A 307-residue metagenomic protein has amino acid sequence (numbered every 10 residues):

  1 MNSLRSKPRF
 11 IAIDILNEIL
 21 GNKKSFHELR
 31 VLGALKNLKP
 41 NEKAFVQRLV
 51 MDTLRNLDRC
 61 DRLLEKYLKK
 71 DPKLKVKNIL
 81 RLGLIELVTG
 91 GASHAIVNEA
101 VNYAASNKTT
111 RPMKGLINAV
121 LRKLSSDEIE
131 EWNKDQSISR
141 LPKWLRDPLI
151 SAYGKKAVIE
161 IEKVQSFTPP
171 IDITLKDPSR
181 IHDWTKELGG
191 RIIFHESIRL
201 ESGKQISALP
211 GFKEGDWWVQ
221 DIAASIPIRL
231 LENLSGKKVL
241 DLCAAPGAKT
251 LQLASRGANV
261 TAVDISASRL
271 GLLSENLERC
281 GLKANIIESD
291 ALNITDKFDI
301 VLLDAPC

Functional and structural regions predicted by a protein language model:
M1-C307: S-adenosylmethionine
